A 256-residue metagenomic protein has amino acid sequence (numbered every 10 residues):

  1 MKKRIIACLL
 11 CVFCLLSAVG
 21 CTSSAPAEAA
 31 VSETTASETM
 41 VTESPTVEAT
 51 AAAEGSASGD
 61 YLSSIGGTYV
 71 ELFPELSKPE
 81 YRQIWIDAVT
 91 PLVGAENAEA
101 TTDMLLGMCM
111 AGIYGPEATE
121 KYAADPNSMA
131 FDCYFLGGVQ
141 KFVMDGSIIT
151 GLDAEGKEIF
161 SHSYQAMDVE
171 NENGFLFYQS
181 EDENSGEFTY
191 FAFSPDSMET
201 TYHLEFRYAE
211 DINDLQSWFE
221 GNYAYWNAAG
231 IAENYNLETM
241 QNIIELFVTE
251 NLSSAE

Functional and structural regions predicted by a protein language model:
M1-L10: Positively charged n-region of N-terminal signal peptides that target proteins for export
L9-A18: Bacterial N-terminal signal peptides
C14, Y69, H203-R207: Polar/charged side chains located within well-ordered beta-strands of beta-rich proteins
A18-A30: Bacterial lipoprotein signal-peptidase II cleavage site
A27-A53: Intrinsically disordered, low-complexity serine/threonine-rich repeat tracts
A52-V70: N-terminal helix-cap/turn-to-beta initiation motif at the start of protein domains
G59, V70-S147, T189-E199, E256: Short, solvent-exposed loop/hinge segments that bridge or flank secondary-structure elements
Y122-E256: Calycin-type beta-barrel ligand-binding domains and close structural analogs
